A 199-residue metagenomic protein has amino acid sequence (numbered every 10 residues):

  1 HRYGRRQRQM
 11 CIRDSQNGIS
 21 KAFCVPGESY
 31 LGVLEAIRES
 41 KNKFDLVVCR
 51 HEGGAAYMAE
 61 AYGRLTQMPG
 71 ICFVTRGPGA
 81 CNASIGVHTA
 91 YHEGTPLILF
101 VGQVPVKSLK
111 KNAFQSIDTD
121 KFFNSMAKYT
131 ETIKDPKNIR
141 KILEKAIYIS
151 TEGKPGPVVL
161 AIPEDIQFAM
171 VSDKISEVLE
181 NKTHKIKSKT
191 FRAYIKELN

Functional and structural regions predicted by a protein language model:
H1-I12: Single conserved hydrophobic/aromatic residue that forms the stacking wall/gate of nucleotide- or nucleobase-binding
S20-E35: N-terminal glycine-rich anion-binding loops that anchor highly charged ligand groups
V25, F73-T75, I98-Q103, K134 (+1 more regions): Short beta-strand segments
L31-V106: Thiamine diphosphate
A36-R38, Q103-S125: Active-site-proximal loop->helix
M68, F114-G153: Conserved thiamine diphosphate
I149-N199: Conformationally flexible catalytic loops at phosphate/diphosphate-handling active centers
